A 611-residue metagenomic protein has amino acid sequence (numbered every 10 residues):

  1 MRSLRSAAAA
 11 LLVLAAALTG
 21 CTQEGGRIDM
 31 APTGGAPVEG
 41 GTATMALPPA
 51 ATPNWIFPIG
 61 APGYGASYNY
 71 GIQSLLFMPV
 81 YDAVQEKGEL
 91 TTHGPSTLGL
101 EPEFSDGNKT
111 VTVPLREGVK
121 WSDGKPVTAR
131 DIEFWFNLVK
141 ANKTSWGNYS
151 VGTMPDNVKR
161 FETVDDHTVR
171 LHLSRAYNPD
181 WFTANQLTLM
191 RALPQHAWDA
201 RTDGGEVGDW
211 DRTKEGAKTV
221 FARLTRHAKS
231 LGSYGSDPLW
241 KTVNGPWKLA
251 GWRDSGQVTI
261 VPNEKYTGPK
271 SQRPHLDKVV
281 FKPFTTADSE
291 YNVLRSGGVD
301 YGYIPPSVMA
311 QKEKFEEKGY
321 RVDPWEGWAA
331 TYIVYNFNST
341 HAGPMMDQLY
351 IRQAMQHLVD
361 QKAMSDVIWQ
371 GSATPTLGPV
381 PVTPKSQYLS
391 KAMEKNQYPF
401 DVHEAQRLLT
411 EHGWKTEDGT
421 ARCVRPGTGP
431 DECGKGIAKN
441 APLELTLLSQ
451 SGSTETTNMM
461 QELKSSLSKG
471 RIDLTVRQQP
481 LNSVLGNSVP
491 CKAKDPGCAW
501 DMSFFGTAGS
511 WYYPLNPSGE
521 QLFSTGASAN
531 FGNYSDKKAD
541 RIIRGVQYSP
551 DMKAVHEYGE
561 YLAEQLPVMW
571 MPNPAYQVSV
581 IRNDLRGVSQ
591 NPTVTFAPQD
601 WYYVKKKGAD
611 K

Functional and structural regions predicted by a protein language model:
A17-G20: C-terminal motif of bacterial Sec signal peptides marking the signal peptidase cleavage site
G34-A36, Q353, S365, R407 (+5 more regions): Extracytoplasmic/peripheral linker and loop segments enriched in polar/acidic and small residues with frequent Thr/Pro
T44-D106, N137, T242: N-terminal lobe/hinge region of extracytoplasmic solute-binding protein
A83, V261-Y266, A330-I351, V367-I368 (+3 more regions): A bilobed periplasmic-binding-protein/Venus flytrap-type ligand-binding module shared by bacterial periplasmic
L100-W146, V164, R170-R175, D180-W181 (+2 more regions): Aromatic- and charge-enriched surface segment that lines or borders ligand/interaction sites
L115-R116, G235-P238, K265-K312, G452 (+1 more regions): Ligand-site clamp/hinge motif
V151-T225: Surface-exposed binding/hinge segments that line and control ligand-binding clefts or catalytic entry sites
A342, P375-D431, Q450-T456, K553-A554: Structural transition elements
